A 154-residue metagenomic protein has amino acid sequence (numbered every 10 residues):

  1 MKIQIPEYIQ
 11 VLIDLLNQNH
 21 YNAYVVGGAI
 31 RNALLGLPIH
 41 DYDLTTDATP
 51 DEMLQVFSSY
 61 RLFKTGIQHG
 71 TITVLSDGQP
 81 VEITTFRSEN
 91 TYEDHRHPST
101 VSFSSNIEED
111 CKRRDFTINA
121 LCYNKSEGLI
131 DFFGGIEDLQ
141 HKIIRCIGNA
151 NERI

Functional and structural regions predicted by a protein language model:
M1-I154: Catalytic cores of the polymerase beta-like nucleotidyltransferase superfamily and closely associated nucleotide
